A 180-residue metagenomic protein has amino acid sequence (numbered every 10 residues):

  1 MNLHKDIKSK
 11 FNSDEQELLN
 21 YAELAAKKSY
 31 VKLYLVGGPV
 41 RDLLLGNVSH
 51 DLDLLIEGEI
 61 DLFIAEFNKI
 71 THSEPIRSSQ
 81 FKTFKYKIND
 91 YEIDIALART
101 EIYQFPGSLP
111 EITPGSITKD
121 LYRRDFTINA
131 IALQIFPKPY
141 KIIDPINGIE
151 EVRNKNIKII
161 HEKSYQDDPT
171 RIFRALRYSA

Functional and structural regions predicted by a protein language model:
M1-A180: Catalytic cores of the polymerase beta-like nucleotidyltransferase superfamily and closely associated nucleotide
